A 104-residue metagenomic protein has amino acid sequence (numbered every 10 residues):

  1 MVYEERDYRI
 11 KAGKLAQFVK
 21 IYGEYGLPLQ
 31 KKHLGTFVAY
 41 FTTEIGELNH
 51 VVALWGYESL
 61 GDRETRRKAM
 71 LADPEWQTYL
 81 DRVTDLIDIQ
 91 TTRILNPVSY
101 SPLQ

Functional and structural regions predicted by a protein language model:
V2-R6, F18, H50-L54: Short, structured motif recognition centered on aromatic/hydrophobic residues
Y3, L27, L60-E64, Y79 (+1 more regions): Short alpha-helical segments used as structural interaction elements across diverse proteins
K11, T36-V52, E58, Q77-Q104: Glycine-rich beta-strand-turn "strand-cap" elements at beta-sheet edges
K14-A39: Short amphipathic alpha-helical segments
A16-F18, S59-L71: Short amphipathic alpha-helices within nucleic acid-binding modules
Y22, R67, L80: Short, flexible helix/strand-to-coil boundary loops that buttress conserved ligand/catalytic motifs in alpha/beta
E24, M70-D73: Short, conserved loop/turn and helix-capping segments at secondary-structure boundaries that abut family-defining
L29, P74-E75: A common structural junction motif
